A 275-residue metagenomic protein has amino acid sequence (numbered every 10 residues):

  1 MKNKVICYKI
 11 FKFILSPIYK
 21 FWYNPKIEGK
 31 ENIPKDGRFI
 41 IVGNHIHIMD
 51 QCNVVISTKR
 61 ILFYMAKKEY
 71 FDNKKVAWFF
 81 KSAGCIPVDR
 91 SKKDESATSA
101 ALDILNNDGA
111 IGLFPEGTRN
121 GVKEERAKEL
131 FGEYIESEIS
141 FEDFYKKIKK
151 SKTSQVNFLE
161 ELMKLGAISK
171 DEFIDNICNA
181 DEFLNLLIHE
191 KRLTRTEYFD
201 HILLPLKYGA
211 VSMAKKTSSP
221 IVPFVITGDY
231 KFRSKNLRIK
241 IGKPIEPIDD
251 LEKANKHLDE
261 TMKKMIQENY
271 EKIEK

Functional and structural regions predicted by a protein language model:
M1-C7, T98-K275: Non-catalytic C-terminal accessory region of glycerolipid acyltransferases and related lyso-lipid remodeling enzymes
F11, F71-V76, Y230-S234: Short, glycine/polar-rich helix-capping loops at beta-to-alpha or helix-loop-helix junctions that flank or form
F13-G37: A short, well-structured juxtamembrane/interface segment
I14-L15, S82-D89, L193-Y198: Short, basic, glycine/proline-bearing loop/turn elements
K20, K35-K92, A100, I135-N157 (+1 more regions): Catalytic core of membrane glycerolipid acyltransferases/transacylases, capturing the structured, soluble-facing
Y23, S91-D94, L203, N255: A conditional alpha-helix N-cap/helix-loop micro-motif detector
K26, H47, D94-T98, L206-K207: Amphipathic coiled-coil/heptad-repeat helices and related helical stalk/stem segments that mediate oligomerization
I27-E28, I86-D89, R126, P247: Short acidic-hydrophobic, aromatic-tinged amphipathic segments that line or gate anion-handling sites
